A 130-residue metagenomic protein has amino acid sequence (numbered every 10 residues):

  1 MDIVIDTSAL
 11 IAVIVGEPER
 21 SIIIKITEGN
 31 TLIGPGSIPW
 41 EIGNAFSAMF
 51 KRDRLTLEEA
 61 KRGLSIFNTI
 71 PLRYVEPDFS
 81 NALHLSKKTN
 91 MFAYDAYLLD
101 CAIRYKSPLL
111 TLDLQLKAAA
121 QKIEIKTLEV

Functional and structural regions predicted by a protein language model:
M1-S37, M49-K61, I123: Short, well-structured N-terminal submotif of metal-dependent ribonuclease cores
D2, P35, L99-V130: Acidic, PIN/NYN-like endoribonuclease modules and their adjacent C-terminal/linker elements
I11-A12, I24, N44, L83 (+2 more regions): A cross-family signal for key residues in well-ordered alpha-helices that form functional helical elements
G43-R73, P77-F79: Active-site-proximal, substrate-binding regions of enzyme catalytic domains and RNA-binding/basic surfaces
I70-Q115: Active-site neighborhoods of divalent-metal-dependent phosphate/nucleic-acid chemistry enzymes
